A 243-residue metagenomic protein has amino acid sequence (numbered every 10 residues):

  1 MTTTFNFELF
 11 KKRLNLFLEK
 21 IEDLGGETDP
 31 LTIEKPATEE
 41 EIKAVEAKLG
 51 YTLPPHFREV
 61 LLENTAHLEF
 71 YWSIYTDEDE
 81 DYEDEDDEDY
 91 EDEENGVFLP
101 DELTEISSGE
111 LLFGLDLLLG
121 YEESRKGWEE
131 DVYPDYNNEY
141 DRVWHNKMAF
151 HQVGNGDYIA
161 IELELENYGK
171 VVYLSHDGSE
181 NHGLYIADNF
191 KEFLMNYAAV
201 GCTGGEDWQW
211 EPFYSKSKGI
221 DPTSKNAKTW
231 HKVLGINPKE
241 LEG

Functional and structural regions predicted by a protein language model:
M1-D157, W230-G243: A surface-exposed partner-binding patch
L18, H182-K191, D207-F213: Low-complexity, flexible helical/coil segments
Q152, L163, H176: Active-site donor-binding loop signature of nucleotide-sugar glycosyltransferases
D157-E164: Broad, structure-driven detector of short, well-ordered beta-strand segments within folded domains
Y168: A short alpha->loop->secondary-structure connector
S175-G201: Compact, glycine/acidic-enriched structural inserts
L194-G243: Long, compositionally biased interface segments
